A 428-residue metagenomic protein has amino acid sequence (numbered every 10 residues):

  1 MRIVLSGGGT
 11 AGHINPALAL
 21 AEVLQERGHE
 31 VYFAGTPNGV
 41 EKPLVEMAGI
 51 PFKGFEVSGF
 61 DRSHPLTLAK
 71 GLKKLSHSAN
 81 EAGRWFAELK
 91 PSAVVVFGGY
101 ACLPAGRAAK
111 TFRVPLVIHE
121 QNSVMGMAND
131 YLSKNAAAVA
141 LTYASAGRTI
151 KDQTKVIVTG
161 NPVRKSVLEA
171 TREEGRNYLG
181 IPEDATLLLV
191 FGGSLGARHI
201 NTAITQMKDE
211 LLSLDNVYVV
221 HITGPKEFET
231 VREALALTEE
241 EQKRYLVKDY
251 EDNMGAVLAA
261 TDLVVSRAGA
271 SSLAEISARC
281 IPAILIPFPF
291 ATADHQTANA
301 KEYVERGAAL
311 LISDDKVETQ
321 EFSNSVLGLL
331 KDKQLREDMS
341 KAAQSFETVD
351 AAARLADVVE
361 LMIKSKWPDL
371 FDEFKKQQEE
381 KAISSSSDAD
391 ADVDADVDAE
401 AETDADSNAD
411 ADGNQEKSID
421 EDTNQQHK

Functional and structural regions predicted by a protein language model:
R2-G7, R27-H77, P225-E227, D315: Conserved nucleotide-sugar phosphate-binding/catalytic loop shared by glycosyltransferases and other
H13-L24: Short amphipathic alpha-helix
G39, L44, A48, R172-N177 (+7 more regions): Donor-nucleotide binding loops and adjacent catalytic segments primarily of GT-B fold Leloir glycosyltransferases
V40, P51, K110-E173, I181: Active-site-proximal region of nucleotide-activated glycan assembly enzymes, centered on histidine/acidic-rich loops
E81-V94, C102-V117, D130-N135: Glycosyltransferases and closely related glycan-assembly transferases that use nucleotide-activated donors
P91-A93, K248, A259-A274, I281-P282: Acidic donor-binding loop of glycosyltransferase active sites
L335-V349: A short, well-ordered alpha-helix in the C-terminal region of glycosyltransferases
T348-S384, D422, Q426-K428: C-terminal alpha-helical cap of glycosyltransferases
